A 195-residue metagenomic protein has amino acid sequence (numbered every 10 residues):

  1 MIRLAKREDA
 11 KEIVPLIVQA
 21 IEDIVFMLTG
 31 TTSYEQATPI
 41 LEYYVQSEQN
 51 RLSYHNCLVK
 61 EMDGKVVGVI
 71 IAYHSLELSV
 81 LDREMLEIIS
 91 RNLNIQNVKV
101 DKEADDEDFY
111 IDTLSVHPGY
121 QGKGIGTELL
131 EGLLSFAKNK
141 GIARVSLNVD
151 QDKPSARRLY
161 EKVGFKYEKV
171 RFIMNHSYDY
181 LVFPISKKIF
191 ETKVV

Functional and structural regions predicted by a protein language model:
M1-P15, D23-M27: A short beta-loop-alpha structural element at the N-terminal edge of CoA-dependent acyl/N-acetyltransferase catalytic
E22-V45, N56, S90-R91: Conserved GNAT-fold acetyl-CoA-binding loop/helix
Q46-V59, L76-V80, Y110: A short helix-loop-beta-strand connector motif used in the catalytic cores of GNAT acetyltransferases and, in some
V59, K65-H74, Y110, S115: Conserved beta-strand in the GNAT
H74-F109: Conserved acyl-donor/pantetheine-binding loop and adjacent beta-alpha core of acyl/acetyltransferases and related
E107-F109, A137-N148: Conserved GNAT acetyl-CoA-binding A-motif
V116, G122-N139, R158-K162: Conserved acetyl-CoA-binding loop-helix of GNAT-fold acetyltransferases
A143-R157, K162-V163, K169-V195: C-terminal "cap" of GNAT-fold acetyltransferases
